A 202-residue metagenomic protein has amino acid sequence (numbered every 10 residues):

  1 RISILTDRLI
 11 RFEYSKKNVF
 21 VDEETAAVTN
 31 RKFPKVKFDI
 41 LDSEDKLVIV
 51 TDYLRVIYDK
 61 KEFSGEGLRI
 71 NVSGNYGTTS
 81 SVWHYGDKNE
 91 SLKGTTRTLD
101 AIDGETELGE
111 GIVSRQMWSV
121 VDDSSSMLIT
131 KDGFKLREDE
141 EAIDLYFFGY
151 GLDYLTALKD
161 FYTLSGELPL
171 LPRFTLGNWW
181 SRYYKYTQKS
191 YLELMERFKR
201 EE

Functional and structural regions predicted by a protein language model:
S3-E44: A low-complexity, Ser/Thr/Gly/Pro-enriched, surface-exposed linker/loop concept that marks segments flanking
L41-Y184, M195-R200: Catalytic and substrate-binding clefts that recognize carbohydrates or anionic sugar/phosphate headgroups
Y191: Aromatic/hydrophobic pocket-lining residues that form the small-molecule binding cavity in soluble enzyme cores
